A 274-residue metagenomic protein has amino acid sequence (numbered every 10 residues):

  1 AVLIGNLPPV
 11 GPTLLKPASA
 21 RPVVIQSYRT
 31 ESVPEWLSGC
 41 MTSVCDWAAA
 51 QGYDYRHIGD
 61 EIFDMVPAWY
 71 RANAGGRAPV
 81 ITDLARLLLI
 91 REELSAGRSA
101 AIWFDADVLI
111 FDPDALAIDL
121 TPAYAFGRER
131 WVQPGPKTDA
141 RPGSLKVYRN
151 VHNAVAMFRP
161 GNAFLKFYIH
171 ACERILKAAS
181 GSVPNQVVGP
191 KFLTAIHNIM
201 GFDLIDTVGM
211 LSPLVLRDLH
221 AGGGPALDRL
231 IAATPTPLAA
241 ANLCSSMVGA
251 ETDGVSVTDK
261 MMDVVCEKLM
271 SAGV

Functional and structural regions predicted by a protein language model:
A1-G75, I81-T82, R159-A163, K191 (+4 more regions): N-terminal anchoring/stem segment of glycosyltransferases
A20, Q51, F104, N150-H152 (+1 more regions): Residues that flank catalytic or metal-binding motifs in active/ligand-binding sites
Y53, A106, F202: Short glycine/serine/threonine/alanine-rich loop segments
A78-G135, M157: GT-A fold catalytic core of metal-dependent nucleotide-sugar glycosyltransferases, centered on the diacidic
D107-D119, L176-P184, S212-A226: Short, mixed-charge aromatic SLiMs
P113-V187: Conserved catalytic core of nucleotide-sugar-dependent glycosyltransferases
R128-R149, F202, P237-C266: Long, charge-rich low-complexity segments
D203-S212: Catalytic beta-strand/loop signature of glycosyltransferases that borders the donor
